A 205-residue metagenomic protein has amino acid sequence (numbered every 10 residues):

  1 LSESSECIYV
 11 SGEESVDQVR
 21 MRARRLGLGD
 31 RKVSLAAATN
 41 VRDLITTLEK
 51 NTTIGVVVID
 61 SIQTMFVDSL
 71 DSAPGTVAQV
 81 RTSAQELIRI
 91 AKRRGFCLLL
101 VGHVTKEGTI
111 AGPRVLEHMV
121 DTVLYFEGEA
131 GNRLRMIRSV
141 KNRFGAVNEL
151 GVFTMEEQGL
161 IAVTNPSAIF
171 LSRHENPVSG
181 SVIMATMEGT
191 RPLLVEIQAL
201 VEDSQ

Functional and structural regions predicted by a protein language model:
S2-R89, S204: Conserved inter-motif catalytic segment of the P-loop NTP-binding fold
S4-E6, R31, G95-F96, H118-T122 (+3 more regions): Short glycine-/polar-rich loops that comprise or flank the Walker A/P-loop and associated switch/sensor motifs
S11, L48, G108, R114 (+3 more regions): Replace "in large, NTP-powered and nucleic-acid-processing enzymes" with "in large, NTP-powered factors and other
E13-D17, R25-L28, T39-D43, I62-M65 (+7 more regions): Conserved nucleotide-binding/hydrolysis micro-motifs of P-loop NTPases
V19, D60, G102, V120 (+2 more regions): Residue-level signature of catalytic and energy-coupling elements of molecular machines, predominantly ATP/GTP-dependent
A23, T109-M119: Short regulatory helix/loop adjacent to the ATP-binding pocket of P-loop NTPases
A78-L99, H103, M119-A130: Substrate-engagement module of ASCE P-loop NTPases
L150-Q205: Conserved P-loop NTPase/AAA+ ATPase motor core
